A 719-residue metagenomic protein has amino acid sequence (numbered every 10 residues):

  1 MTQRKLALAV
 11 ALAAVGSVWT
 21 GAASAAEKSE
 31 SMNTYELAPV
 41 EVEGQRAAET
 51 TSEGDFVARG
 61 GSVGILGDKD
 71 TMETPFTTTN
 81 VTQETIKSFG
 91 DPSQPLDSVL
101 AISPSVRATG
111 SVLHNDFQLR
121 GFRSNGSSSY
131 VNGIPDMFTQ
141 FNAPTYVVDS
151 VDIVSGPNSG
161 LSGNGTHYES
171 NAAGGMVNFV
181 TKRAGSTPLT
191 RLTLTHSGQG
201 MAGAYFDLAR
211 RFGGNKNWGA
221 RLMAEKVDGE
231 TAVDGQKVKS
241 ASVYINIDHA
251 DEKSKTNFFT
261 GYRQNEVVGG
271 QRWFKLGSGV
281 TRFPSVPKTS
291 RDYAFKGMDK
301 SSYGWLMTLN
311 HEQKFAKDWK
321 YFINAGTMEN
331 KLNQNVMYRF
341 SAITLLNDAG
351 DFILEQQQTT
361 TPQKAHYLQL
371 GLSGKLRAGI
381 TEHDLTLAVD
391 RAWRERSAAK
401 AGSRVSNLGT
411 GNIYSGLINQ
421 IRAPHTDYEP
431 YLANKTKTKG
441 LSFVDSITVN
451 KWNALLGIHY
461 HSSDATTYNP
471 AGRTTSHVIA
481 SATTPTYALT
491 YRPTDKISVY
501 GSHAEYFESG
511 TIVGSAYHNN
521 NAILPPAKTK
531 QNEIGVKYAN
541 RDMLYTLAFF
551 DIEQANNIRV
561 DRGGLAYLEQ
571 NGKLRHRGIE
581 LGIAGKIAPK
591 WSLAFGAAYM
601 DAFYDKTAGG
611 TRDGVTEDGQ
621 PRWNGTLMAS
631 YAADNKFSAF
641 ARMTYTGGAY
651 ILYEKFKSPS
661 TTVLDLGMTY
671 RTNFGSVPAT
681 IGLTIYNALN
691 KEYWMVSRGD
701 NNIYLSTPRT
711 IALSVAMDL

Functional and structural regions predicted by a protein language model:
A9-A11, T361, S373, D384-L385 (+3 more regions): Conserved C-terminal beta-signal and adjacent last beta-strands/turns of outer-membrane beta-barrel proteins
L37-T187, I534: Acidic, small-polar-rich N-terminal luminal/periplasmic segments of exported/outer-membrane proteins
Y146-D149, N158-V243, D251-K255, W305 (+1 more regions): Outer-membrane beta-barrel translocator/receptor signature
V227, T231, Y244-K314, E329-Q363 (+3 more regions): Acidic/polar loop-and-plug regions of large Gram-negative outer-membrane beta-barrel proteins
M307-N330, F352-P470: Face-selective signature of the C-terminal outer-membrane beta-barrel domain
E312-A316, K320-G326, N330-V336, P526-D605 (+2 more regions): Membrane-embedded beta-barrel scaffold of Gram-negative outer-membrane proteins
Q363-A365, A378-R394, L432-Q554, K586-A588 (+2 more regions): Structural signature of Gram-negative outer-membrane beta-barrels, strongest in the C-terminal barrel of TonB-dependent
K451, D551, Q570-Y653, L689-E692 (+1 more regions): Gram-negative outer-membrane beta-barrel transporters
